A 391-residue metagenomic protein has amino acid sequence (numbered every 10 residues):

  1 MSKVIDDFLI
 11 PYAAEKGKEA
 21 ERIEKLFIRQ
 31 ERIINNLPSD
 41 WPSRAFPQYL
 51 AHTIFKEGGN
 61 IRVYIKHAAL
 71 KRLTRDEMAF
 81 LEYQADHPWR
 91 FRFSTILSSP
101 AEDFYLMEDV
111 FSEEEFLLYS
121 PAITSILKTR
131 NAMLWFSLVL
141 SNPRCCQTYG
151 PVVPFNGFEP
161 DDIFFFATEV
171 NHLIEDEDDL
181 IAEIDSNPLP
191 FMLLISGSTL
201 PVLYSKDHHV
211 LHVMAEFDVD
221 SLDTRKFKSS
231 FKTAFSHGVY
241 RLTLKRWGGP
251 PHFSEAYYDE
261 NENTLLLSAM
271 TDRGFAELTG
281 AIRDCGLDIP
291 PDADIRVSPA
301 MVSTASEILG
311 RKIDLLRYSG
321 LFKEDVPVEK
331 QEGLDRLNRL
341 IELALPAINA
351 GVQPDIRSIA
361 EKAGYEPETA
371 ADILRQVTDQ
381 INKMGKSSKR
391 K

Functional and structural regions predicted by a protein language model:
M1-D76: A structured, charge-rich N-terminal accessory region that forms the first stable segment of a protein and links
Q84-A101: Structural detector for short beta-strands of small beta-barrel domains
E102-M107: Short aromatic-glycine-enriched beta-strand elements
S120-S137: Short nucleic-acid-contacting surface segments enriched for D/E, G, S/T with interspersed K/R
V139-H172: OB-fold/S1-family single-stranded nucleic acid-binding modules
E169-M192, A256-Y258, T271: OB-fold/S1-family RNA-binding modules
D185-H252, S306-D335: Short Lys/Arg-enriched alpha/beta "domain-start" segment
T264-K391: Extended, amphipathic alpha-helical scaffolds
